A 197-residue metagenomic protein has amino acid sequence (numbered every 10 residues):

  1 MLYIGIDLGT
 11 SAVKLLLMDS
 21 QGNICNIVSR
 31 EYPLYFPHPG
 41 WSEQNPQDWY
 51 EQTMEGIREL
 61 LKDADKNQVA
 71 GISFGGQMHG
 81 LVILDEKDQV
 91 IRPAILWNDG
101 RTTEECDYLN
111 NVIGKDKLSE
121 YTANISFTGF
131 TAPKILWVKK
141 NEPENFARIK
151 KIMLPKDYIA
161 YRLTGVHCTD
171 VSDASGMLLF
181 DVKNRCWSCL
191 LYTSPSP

Functional and structural regions predicted by a protein language model:
M1-R92, E120, R148: N-terminal glycine/serine-rich phosphate-binding loop of ATP-dependent small-molecule kinases, especially carbohydrate
W41, W49-Y50, W97, W137 (+1 more regions): Signature tryptophan residues that serve as conserved aromatic anchors
L61-W97, I125-G129, A160-D181: Short beta-strand-loop/turn "lid" adjacent to the catalytic site in phosphate-handling enzymes
N67-V69, D116-S126, N145-M153: A short alpha-helix-loop-beta-strand transition element characteristic of N-terminal alpha/beta dinucleotide-binding
N98-W137, D181-R185: Glycine-rich phosphate-binding loop plus the immediately following alpha-helix
V138, I159: Polyanionic/metal-chelating signatures
Y192-P197: Conserved small/polar residues in nucleotide/adenosyl-binding loops
